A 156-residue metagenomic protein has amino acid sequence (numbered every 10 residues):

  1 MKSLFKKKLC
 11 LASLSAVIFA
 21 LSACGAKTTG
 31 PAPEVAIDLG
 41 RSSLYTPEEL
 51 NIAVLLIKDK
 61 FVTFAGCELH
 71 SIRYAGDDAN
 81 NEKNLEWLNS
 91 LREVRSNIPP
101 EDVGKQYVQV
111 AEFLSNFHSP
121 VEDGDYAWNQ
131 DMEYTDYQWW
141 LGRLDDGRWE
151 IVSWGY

Functional and structural regions predicted by a protein language model:
S3-K27: Sec-dependent N-terminal signal peptides of Gram-positive bacterial secreted proteins and lipoproteins
K8, S15, S115, Q138 (+1 more regions): Functionally constrained cores in energy, signaling, and assembly domains
L9-S13, V17, N80-E82, V121 (+1 more regions): Residues in flexible loops and secondary-structure boundaries
C24-G124, D131-E133: Flexible low-complexity loop/turn motifs enriched in small/helix-breaking residues
Y126-W128, W139: Catalytic micro-motifs at enzyme active sites that drive phosphoryl/nucleotidyl and oxygen chemistry
Y134-Y156: Short beta-strand edge/turn micro-motifs at domain boundaries
